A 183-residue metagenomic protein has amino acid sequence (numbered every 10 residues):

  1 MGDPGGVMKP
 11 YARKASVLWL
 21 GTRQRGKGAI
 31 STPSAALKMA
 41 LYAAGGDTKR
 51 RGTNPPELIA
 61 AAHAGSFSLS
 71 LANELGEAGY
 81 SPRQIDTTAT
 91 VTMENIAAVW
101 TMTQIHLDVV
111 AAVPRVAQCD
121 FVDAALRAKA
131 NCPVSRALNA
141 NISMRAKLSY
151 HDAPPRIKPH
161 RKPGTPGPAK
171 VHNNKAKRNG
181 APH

Functional and structural regions predicted by a protein language model:
G2-A61, S68-H183: Extended beta-strand/beta-hairpin segments
